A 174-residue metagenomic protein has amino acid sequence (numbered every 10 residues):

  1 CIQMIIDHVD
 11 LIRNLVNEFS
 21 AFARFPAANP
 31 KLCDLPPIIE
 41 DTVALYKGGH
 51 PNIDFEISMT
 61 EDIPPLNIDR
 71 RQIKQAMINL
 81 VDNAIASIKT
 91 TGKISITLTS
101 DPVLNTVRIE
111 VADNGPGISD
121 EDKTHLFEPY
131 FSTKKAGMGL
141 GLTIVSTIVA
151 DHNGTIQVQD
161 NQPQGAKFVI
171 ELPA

Functional and structural regions predicted by a protein language model:
F25-A28, P65-I68, T133: Conserved micro-motifs of the catalytic ATP-binding
K31-V43, S100: A conserved beta-strand-to-alpha-helix junction within the catalytic ATP-binding
L35, G117-H125: Short helix N-cap motif at coil->helix boundaries in the Bergerat
D54-P64: Conserved catalytic submotifs in the C-terminal HATPase_c
I94, T99-I109: Short beta-strand-loop-beta element adjacent to the nucleotide/active-site pocket used for signaling
G141, V145: Short alpha-helical Gxxx[C/S/T] motif in the catalytic ATP-binding
I148-A150: Detector for a conserved hydrophobic position within an alpha-helical segment of the HATPase_c
